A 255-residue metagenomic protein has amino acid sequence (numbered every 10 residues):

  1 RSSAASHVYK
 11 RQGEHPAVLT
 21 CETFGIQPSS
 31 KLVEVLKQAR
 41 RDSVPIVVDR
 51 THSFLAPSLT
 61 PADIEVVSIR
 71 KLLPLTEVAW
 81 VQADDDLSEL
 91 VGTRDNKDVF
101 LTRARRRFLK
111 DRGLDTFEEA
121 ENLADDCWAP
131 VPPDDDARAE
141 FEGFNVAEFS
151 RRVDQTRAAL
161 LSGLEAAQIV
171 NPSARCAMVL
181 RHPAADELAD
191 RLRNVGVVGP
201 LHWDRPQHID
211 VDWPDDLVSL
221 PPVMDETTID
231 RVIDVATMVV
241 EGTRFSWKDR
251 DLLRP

Functional and structural regions predicted by a protein language model:
S2-Y9: Short, small-residue-biased leader/transition segments that mark boundaries at the very start of proteins
K10-E89: Active-site phosphate-binding strand-loop segment of PLP-dependent enzymes
R11-E14, P183-R191, T227-V232: Short, conserved charged micro-motifs
D86-A137, F144: Active-site C-terminal subdomain of aminotransferase-like
P132-L161, A167-R181: Conserved glycine-rich beta-strand-loop-beta hairpin in the small C-terminal domain of fold type I
A166-D210: Conserved PLP-binding catalytic core of the aspartate aminotransferase-like
Q207-P255: PLP-dependent enzyme catalytic core of the Aspartate aminotransferase-like
